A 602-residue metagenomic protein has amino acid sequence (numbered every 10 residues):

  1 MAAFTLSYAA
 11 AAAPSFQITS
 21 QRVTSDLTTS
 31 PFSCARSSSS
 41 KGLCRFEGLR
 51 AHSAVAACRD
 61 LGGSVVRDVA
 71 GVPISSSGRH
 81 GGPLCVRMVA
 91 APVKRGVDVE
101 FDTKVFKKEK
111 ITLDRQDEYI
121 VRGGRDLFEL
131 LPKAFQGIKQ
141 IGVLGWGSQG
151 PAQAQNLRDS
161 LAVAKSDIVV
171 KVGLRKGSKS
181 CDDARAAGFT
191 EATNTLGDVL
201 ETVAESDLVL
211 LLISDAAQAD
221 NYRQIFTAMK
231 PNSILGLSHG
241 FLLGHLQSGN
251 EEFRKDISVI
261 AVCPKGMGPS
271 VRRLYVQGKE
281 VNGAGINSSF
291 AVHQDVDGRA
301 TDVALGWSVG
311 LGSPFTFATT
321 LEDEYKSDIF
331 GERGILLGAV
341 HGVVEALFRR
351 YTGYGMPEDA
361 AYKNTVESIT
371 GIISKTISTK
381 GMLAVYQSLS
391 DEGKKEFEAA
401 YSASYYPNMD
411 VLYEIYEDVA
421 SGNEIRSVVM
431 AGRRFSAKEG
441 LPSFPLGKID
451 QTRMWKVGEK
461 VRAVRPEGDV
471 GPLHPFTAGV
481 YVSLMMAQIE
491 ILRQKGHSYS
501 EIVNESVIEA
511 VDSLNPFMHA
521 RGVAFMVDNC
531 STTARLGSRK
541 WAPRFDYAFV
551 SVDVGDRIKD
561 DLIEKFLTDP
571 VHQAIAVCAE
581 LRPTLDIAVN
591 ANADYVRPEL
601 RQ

Functional and structural regions predicted by a protein language model:
M1-G78: N-terminal chloroplast transit peptides
L84-R125, A284, E345, G353-Q602: NAD(P)-dependent Rossmann-like dehydrogenase/reductase catalytic/cofactor-binding core
K94-G96, R175-K179, R185-G244, E252-S270 (+4 more regions): Rossmann-like NAD(P)-binding element
E109-D114, L144, R158-F189: NAD(P)-binding Rossmann-fold cofactor-contacting core
I138-L157, P466, M485: Glycine-rich adenosine-cofactor-binding loop
C181, T202, Q218, A300 (+2 more regions): Small-residue helix-packing motif on alpha-helices
G236-R333, A437-V470: Rossmann-fold dinucleotide-binding core
